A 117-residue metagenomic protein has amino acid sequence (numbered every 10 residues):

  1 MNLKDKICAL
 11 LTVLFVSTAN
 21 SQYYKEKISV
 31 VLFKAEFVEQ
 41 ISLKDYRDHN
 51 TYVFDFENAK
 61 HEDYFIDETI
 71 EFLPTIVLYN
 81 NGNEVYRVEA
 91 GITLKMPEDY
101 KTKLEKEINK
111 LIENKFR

Functional and structural regions predicted by a protein language model:
N2-L11: Sec-dependent signal peptide recognition, specifically the positively charged N-region followed immediately by
L11-N20: Hydrophobic h-region of N-terminal signal peptides that target proteins for export in Gram-negative bacteria
Q22-F54: Local sequence-structure signature of Cys/Sec-based thiol-disulfide redox active-site neighborhoods
S29-L32, T75-L78, R87: Ordered hydrophobic segments in well-structured contexts
N58-Y64: N-terminal post-signal-peptidase region of extra-cytosolic proteins
Y64-D67, V88: Short, charged, surface-exposed secondary-structure boundary motifs
E68-N80: Structural micro-motif
N80-R117: Non-catalytic, surface beta->alpha helical segment in thiol-disulfide oxidoreductase systems
